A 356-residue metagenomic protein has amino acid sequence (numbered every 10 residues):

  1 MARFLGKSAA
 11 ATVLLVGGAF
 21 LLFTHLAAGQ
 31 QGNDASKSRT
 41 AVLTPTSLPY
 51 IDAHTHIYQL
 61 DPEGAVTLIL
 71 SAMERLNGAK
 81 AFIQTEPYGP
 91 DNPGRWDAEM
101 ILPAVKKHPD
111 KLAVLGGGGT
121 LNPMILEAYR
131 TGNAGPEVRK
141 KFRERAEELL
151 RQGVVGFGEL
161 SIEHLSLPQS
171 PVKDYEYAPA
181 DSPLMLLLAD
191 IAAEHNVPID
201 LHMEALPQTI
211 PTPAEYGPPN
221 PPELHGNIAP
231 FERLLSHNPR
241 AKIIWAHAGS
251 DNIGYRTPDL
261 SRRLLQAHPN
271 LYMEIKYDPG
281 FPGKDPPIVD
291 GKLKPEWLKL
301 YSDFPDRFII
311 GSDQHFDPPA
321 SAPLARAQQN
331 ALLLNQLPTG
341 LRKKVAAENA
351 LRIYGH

Functional and structural regions predicted by a protein language model:
M1-L14: Bacterial N-terminal signal peptides that target proteins for export
A2-F4, Q30-A53, G64-D91, K299-I309 (+1 more regions): Mid-to-C-terminal alpha-helical segments outside catalytic/metal-binding sites
A11-H25: Bacterial N-terminal signal peptides
S38-V42, R95-D200, A205-P207: Active-site gating/metal-coordination segments in enzymes
A41-T44, L70-N77, E99-K111, R145-G153 (+4 more regions): Acidic (Asp/Glu)-rich catalytic clusters
I51-T55, A81-I83, A113-G117, F157-G158 (+4 more regions): Hydrophobic faces of well-ordered beta-strands that scaffold small-molecule active sites in alpha/beta enzyme cores
I57-A65, P87-D97, N122-M124, N133-V138 (+7 more regions): Acidic-and-aromatic substrate-binding clefts and catalytic sites of carbohydrate-active enzymes
P171-I309: Catalytic pocket-lining loop regions of alpha/beta-barrel enzymes, especially the amidohydrolase/enolase/GH5 lineages
